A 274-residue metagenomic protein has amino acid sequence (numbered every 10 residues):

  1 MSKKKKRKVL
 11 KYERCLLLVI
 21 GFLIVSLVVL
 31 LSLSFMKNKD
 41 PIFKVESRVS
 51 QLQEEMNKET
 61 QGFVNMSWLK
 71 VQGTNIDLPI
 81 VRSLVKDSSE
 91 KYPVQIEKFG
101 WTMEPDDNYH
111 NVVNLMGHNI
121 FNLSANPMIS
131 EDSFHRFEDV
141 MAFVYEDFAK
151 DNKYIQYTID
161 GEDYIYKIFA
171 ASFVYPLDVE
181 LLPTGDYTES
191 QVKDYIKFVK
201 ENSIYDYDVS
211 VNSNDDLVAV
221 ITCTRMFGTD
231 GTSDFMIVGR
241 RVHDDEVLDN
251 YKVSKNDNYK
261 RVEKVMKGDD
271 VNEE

Functional and structural regions predicted by a protein language model:
M1-E13: N-terminal Lys/Arg-rich, disordered targeting/topogenic segments
M1-S2, I20, V45-S47: N-terminal leader/targeting segments
C15-L33: Hydrophobic membrane-insertion alpha-helices, especially the h-region of bacterial N-terminal signal peptides
L31-E274: Solvent-exposed, non-transmembrane regions of membrane-associated and secreted proteins
